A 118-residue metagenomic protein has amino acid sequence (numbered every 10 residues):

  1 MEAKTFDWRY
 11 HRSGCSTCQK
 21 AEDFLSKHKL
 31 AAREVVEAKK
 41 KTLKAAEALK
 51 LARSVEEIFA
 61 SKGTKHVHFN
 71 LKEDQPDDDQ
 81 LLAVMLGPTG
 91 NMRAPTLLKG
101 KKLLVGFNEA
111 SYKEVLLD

Functional and structural regions predicted by a protein language model:
M1-V35: Local sequence-structure signature of Cys/Sec-based thiol-disulfide redox active-site neighborhoods
K40-D118: Thiol/selenol-based redox catalytic cores and closely related redox-interacting motifs
